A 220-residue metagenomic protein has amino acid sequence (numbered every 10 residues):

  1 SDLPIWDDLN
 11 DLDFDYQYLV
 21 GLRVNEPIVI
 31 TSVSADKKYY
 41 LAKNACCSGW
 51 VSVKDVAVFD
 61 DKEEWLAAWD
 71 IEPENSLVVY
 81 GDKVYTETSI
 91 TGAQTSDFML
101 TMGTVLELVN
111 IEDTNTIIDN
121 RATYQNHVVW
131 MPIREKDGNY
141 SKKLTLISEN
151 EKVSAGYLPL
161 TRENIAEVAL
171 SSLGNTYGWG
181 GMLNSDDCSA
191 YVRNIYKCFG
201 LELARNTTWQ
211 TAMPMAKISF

Functional and structural regions predicted by a protein language model:
S1-Y16, V20-V29, K43-Q94, M102 (+1 more regions): Boundary regions of SH3-family modules and the immediately adjacent low-complexity/disordered segments in eukaryotic
G21, L203-F220: ...with weaker cross-activation on analogous glycine-rich loops/strands in unrelated enzymes
A35-D36: Short strand-connecting beta-turns/loops that link adjacent beta-strands
Y39-L41: Cys/His-rich short segments
G156, L160, W179-D187, M215: A short glycine-/small-residue-rich loop at the edge of a beta-strand within enzyme catalytic domains
I165, A169, W179-F199, L203-W209: Active-site nucleophilic cysteine motif
G174-G178: Acidic, glycine-rich low-complexity/disordered segments
